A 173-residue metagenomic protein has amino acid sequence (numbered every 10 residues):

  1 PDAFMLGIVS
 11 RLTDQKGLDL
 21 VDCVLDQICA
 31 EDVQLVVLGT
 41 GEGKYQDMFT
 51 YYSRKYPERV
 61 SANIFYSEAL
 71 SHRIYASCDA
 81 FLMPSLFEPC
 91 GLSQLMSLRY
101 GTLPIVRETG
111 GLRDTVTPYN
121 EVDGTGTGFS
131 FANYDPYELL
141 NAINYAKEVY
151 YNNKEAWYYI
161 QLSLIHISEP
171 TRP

Functional and structural regions predicted by a protein language model:
P1-Q15: Conserved donor-binding/catalytic core segment of Leloir-type glycosyltransferases
S10-T13, G39-E42, Y66-E68, L86-F87 (+1 more regions): Short, flexible loop/turn elements at secondary-structure junctions
T13-D26: A conserved mid-protein helix/loop that constitutes part of the nucleotide-sugar donor-binding site
D32-R73, S130: Nucleotide-activated donor-binding/catalytic signature segment of Leloir-type glycosyltransferases, i.e., the conserved
E68, R73-Y159: Catalytic binding pocket for nucleotide-activated donors in carbohydrate/polymer assembly enzymes
I165-P173: Residue-level detector of conserved catalytic or cofactor/ligand-binding positions in enzyme active sites
